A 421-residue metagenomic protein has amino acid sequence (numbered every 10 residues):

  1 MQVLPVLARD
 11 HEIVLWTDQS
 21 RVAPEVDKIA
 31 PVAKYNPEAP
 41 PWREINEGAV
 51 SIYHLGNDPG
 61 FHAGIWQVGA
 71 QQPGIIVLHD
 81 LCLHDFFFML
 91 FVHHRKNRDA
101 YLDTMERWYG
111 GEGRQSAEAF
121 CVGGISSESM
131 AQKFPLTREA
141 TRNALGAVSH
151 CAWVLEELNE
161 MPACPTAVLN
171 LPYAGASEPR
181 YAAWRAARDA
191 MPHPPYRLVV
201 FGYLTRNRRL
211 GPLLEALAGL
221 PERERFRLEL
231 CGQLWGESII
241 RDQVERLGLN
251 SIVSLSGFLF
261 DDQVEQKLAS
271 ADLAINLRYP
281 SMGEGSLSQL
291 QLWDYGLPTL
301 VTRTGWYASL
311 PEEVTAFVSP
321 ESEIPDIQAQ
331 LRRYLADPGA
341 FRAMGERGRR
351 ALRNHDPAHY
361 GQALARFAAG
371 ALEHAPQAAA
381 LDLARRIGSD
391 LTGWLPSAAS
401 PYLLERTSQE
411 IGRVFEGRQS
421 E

Functional and structural regions predicted by a protein language model:
Q2, T205-G219, S238: A conserved mid-protein helix/loop that constitutes part of the nucleotide-sugar donor-binding site
P31, I239-D262: Nucleotide-activated donor-binding/catalytic signature segment of Leloir-type glycosyltransferases, i.e., the conserved
A49-V50, L145, L268-G283, L297: Acidic donor-binding loop of glycosyltransferase active sites
L102-G146: Membrane-proximal helix-turn-helix segments that form the acceptor-binding/catalytic region of lipid-linked
V148, A190-R208, E229: Conserved donor-binding/catalytic core segment of Leloir-type glycosyltransferases
F201, R227-I240: Glycosyltransferase donor-sugar binding loop
N207, A308-R332, G339, H359: Change "using UDP/GDP/dTDP sugars" to "using nucleotide sugars
R349-R350, N354-E421: C-terminal amphipathic helix plus adjacent low-complexity, charged tail appended to glycosyltransferase catalytic
